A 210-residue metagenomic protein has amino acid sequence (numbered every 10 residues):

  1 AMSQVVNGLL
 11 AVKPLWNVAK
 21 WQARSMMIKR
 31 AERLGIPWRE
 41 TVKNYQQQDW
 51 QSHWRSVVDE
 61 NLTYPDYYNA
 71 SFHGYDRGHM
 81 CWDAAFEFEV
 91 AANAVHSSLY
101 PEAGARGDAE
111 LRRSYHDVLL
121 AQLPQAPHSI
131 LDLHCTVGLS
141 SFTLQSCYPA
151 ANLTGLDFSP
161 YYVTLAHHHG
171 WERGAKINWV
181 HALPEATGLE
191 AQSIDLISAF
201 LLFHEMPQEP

Functional and structural regions predicted by a protein language model:
S3-E87: N-terminal auxiliary segments of SAM/dcSAM-dependent transferases
K29, H73, D117, T164 (+1 more regions): Replace "anionic and nucleotidyl ligands
A91-H128, T143: Conserved alpha-helix/loop element of class I SAM-dependent methyltransferases that forms part of the SAM/SAH-binding
S129-A186: Class I SAM-dependent methyltransferase SAM/SAH-binding core
E185-I197: A short acidic, Gly/Pro-enriched loop at the edge of an enzyme's catalytic core that lines a small-molecule cofactor
L201-L202: Short catalytic micro-motifs in class I SAM-dependent methyltransferases
M206-P210: A short, conserved alpha-helix within the catalytic core of class I
